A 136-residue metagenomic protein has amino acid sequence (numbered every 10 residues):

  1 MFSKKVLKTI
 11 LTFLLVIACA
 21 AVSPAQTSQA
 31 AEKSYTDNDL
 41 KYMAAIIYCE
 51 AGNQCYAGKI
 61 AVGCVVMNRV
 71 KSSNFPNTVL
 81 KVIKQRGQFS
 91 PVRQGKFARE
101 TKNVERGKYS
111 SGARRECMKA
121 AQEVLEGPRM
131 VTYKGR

Functional and structural regions predicted by a protein language model:
F2-F13: Bacterial N-terminal signal peptides that target proteins for export
I17-S28: C-terminal segment of classical bacterial N-terminal signal peptides
S28-R136: Bacterial extracytoplasmic/cell-wall-associated proteins, especially those involved in peptidoglycan
